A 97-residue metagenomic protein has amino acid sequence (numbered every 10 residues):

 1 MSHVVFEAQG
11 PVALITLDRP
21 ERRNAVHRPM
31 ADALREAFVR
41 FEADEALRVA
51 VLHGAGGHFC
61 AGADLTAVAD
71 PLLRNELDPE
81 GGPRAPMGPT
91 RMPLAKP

Functional and structural regions predicted by a protein language model:
M1-A55, A69-P71: Conserved CoA-thioester-binding segment of acyl-CoA-metabolizing enzymes
A33-R35, V39, V49, L65-P97: An acidic, glycine-rich surface segment that forms the CoA-thioester-binding/catalytic face of crotonase-fold enzymes
G57-A61, T66: Short, active-site-adjacent cap segments at secondary-structure transitions
